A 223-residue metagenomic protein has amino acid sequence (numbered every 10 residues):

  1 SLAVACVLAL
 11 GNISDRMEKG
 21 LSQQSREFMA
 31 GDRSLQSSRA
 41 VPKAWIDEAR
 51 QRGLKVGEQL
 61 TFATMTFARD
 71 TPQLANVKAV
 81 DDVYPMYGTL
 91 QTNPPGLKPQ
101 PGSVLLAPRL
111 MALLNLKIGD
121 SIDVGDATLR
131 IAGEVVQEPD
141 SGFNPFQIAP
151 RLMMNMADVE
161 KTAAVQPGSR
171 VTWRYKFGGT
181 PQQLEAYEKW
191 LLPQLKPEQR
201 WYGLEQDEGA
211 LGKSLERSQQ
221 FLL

Functional and structural regions predicted by a protein language model:
S1-L223: Membrane transport/envelope proteins' first extracytoplasmic loop
